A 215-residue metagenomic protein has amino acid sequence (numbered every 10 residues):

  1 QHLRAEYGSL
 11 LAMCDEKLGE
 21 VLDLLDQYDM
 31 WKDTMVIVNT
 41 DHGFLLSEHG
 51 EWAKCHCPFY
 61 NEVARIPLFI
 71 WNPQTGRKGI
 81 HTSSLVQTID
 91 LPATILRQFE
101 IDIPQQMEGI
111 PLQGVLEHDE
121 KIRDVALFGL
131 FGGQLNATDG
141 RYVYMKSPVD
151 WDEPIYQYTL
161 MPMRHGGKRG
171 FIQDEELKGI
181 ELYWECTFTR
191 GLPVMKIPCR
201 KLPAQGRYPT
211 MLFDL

Functional and structural regions predicted by a protein language model:
Q1-E6, W71-R77, L215: Short glycine/proline-rich turn/loop motifs
Q1-T34, Q98: A long, amphipathic alpha-helix that forms part of the scaffold/cap immediately adjacent to metal-dependent active
A5-G8, A12-G19, V63-A64, V86-A93 (+2 more regions): A structural signal for well-ordered alpha-helical segments within the folded catalytic domains of diverse enzymes
E16, N72-T75, E100-D102, G140-Y142 (+1 more regions): Short loop segments at secondary-structure junctions
L24-I80, S84-Q87, Q106-E108, R123-D124: Histidine-centered active-site microenvironments of extracellular/periplasmic hydrolases and transferases
K32-T34, G79-D139: Polar, surface-exposed loop/tail segments that function as active-site lids or cofactor/substrate-recognition elements
Y60-N61, F131-L215: C-terminal, low-complexity/hydrophilic appendages and adjacent surface loops of extracellular/periplasmic anionic
